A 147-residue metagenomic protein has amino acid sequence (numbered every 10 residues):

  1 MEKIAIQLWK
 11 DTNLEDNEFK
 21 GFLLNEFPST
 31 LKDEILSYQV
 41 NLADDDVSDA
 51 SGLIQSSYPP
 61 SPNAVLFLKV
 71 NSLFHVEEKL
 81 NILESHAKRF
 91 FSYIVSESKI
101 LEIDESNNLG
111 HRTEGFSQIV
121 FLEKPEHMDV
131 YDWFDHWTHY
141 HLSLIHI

Functional and structural regions predicted by a protein language model:
M1-I145: Macromolecular interaction modules
